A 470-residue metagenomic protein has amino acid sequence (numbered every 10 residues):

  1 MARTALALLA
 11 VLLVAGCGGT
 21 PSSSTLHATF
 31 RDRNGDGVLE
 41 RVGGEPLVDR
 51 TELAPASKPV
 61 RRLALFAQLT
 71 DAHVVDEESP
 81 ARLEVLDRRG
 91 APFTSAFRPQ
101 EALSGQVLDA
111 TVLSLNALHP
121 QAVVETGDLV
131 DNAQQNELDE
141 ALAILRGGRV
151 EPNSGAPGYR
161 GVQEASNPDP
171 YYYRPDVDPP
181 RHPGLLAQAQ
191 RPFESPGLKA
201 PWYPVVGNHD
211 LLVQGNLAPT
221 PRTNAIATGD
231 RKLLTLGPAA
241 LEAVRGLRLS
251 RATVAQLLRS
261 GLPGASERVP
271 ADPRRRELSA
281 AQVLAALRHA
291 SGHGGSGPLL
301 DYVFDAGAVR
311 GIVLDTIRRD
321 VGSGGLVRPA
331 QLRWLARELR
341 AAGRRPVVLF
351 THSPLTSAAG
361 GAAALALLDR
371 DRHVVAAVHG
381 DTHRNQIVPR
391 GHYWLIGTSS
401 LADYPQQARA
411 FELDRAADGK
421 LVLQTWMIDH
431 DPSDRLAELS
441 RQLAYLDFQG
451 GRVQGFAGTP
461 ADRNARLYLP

Functional and structural regions predicted by a protein language model:
M1-L6: Bacterial N-terminal signal peptides that target proteins for export
L13-G16: C-terminal motif of bacterial Sec signal peptides marking the signal peptidase cleavage site
T20-A122, E164-L186, P204, D210 (+2 more regions): Metal-dependent phosphoesterase/phosphodiesterase active-site architecture
R62, E125-G148, P152-G158, L185-F193 (+3 more regions): Active-site-adjacent structural elements in enzyme catalytic domains
D71, G127-D128, G207-N208, H352 (+1 more regions): Active-site glycine-centered loops adjacent to acidic/histidine catalytic or metal-binding residues that shape
E125-R146, A187-A189, V213-T228, A358-A362 (+1 more regions): Metal-dependent catalytic neighborhoods of phosphoester/phosphodiester hydrolases
G184-K199, G360-H373: Catalytic-core regions built around general acid/base machinery
R318-R333, R337-H379: Active-site-proximal segments of metal-dependent phosphoesterases and phosphodiesterases across multiple
